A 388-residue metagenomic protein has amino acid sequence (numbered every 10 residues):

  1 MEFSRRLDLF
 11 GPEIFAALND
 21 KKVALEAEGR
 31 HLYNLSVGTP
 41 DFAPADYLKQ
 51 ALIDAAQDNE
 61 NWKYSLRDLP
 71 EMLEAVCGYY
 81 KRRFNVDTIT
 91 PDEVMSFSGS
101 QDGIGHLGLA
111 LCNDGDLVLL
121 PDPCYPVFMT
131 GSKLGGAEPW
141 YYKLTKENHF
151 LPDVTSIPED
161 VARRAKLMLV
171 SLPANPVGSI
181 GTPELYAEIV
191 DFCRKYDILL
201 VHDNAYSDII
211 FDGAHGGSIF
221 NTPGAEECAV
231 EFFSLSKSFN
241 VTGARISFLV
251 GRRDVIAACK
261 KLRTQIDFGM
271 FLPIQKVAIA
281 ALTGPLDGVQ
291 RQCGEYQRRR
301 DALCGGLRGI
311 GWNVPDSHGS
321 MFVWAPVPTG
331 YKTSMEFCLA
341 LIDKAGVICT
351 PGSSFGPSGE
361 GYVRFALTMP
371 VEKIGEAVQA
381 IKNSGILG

Functional and structural regions predicted by a protein language model:
E2-S4, D8-G99, H106, A281-G284 (+1 more regions): N-terminal small-domain helix-loop-helix segment of the aminotransferase-like
L25, G135, K195-Y196, I310 (+1 more regions): Helix C-cap/helix->beta junction micro-motif
A110-S132: Conserved PLP-anchoring active-site segment centered on the Schiff-base-forming lysine
W140, T145-G213: Active-site phosphate-binding strand-loop segment of PLP-dependent enzymes
T222, E226-Q297, D301, G305-G306 (+1 more regions): Conserved core segment of the aminotransferase class I/II
I279, E295-C304, V314-P326, G359: Conserved glycine-rich beta-strand-loop-beta hairpin in the small C-terminal domain of fold type I
A340-T350, F355-G388: PLP-dependent enzyme catalytic core of the Aspartate aminotransferase-like
